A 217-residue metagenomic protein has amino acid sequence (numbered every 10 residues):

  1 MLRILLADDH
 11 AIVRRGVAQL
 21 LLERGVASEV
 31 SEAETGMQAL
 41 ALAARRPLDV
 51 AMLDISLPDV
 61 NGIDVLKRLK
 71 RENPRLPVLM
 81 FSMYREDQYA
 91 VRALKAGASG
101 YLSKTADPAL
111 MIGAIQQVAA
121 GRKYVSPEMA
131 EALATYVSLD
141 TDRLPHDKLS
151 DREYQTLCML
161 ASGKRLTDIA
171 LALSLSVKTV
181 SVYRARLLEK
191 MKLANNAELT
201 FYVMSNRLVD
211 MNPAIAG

Functional and structural regions predicted by a protein language model:
V13, P58: The feature encodes the CheY-like receiver
V26-E34, L42, L193: Short hydrophobic/Thr-rich beta-strand motif most characteristic of the beta2 strand and flanking loop of CheY-like
T35-Q38, N61-D64: Acidic catalytic/metal-coordinating carboxylates
D54, S82: Active-site residues of response regulator receiver
Q88-K95, G100-D151, Q155, S205-D210: Short, flexible helix-to-coil linker/hinge segments that flank and couple to helix-turn-helix
D142-K178: Helix-turn-helix DNA-binding segment
R165-E198: Recognition helix of helix-turn-helix DNA-binding domains
L188-G217: Basic, Lys/Arg-enriched C-terminal extension of HTH/homeodomain DNA-binding domains
